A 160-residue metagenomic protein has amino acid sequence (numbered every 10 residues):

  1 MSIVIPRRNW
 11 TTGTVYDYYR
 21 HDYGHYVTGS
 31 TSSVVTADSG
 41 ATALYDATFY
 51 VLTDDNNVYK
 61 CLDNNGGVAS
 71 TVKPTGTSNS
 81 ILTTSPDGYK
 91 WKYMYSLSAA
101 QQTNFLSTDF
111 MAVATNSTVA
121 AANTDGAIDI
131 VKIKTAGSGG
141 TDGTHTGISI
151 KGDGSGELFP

Functional and structural regions predicted by a protein language model:
M1-A69, P74-A112: Extended assembly-interface regions of large multimeric machines
S85-P160: Conserved, function-critical positions that sit in or immediately flank catalytic and ligand-binding motifs
